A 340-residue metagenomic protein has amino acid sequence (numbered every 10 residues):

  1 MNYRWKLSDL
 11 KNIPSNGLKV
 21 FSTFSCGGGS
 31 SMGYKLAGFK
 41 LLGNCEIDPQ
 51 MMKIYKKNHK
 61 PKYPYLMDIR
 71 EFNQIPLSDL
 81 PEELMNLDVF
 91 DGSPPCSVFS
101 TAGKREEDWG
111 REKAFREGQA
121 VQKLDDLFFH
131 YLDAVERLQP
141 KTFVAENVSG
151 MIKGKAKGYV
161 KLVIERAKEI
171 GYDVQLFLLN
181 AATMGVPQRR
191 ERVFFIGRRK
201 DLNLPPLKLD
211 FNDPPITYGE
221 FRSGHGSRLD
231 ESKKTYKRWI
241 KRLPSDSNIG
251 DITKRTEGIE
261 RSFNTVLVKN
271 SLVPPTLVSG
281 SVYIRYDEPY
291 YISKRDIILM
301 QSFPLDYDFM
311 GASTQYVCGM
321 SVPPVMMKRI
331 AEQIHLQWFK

Functional and structural regions predicted by a protein language model:
M1-I47, M51-I54, N58: S-adenosyl-L-methionine
K19, G38-K40, K60, N86 (+2 more regions): Short loop/turn motifs at secondary-structure junctions
F21, D91, V144: N-terminal Rossmann-like NAD(P) cofactor-binding module of classical short-chain dehydrogenase/reductase
K35, M52-K56, K60, K161-K168 (+1 more regions): Class I S-adenosyl-L-methionine
K53-P81: S-adenosyl-L-methionine
I75-L87, S97, T101-K269: Class I S-adenosyl-L-methionine
T235-K340: C-terminal target-recognition/interaction regions appended to catalytic cores
